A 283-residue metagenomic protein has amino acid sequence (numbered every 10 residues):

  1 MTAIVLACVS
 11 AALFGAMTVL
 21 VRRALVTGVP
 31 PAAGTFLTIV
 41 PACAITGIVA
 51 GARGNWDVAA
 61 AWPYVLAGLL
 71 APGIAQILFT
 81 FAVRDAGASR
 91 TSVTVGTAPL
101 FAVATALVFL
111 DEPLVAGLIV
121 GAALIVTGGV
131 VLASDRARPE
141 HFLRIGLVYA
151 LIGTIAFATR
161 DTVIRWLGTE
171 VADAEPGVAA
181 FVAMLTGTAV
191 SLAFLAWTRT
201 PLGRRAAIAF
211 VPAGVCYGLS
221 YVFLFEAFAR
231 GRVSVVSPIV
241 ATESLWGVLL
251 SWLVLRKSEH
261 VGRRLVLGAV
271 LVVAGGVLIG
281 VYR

Functional and structural regions predicted by a protein language model:
M1-L66, Q76-A86, S134-Y149, E170-A172 (+5 more regions): Membrane-interface interhelical linkers
C8, A12, F36-V40, V65 (+9 more regions): Residue-level signature of the transmembrane alpha-helical core of multi-pass small-molecule transporters
G15-V19, G47, L69-G73, I77 (+9 more regions): Hydrophobic/small/kink-forming positions within alpha-helical transmembrane segments of polytopic membrane proteins
V40-T46, F101-L107, G117-D135, G262-R283: Hydrophobic transmembrane alpha-helices of multi-pass small-molecule transport proteins
L66-Q76, T80-G129, V178-L185, R232-L253: Specific alpha-helical transmembrane segments that line the substrate/conduction pathway and gating interfaces
I145-T169, G177: Selected transmembrane alpha-helices and immediately adjacent juxtamembrane segments of polytopic inner-membrane
G218, A229-V233: Intrinsically disordered, low-complexity segments enriched in Gly and acidic/Ser/Thr residues that form flexible
